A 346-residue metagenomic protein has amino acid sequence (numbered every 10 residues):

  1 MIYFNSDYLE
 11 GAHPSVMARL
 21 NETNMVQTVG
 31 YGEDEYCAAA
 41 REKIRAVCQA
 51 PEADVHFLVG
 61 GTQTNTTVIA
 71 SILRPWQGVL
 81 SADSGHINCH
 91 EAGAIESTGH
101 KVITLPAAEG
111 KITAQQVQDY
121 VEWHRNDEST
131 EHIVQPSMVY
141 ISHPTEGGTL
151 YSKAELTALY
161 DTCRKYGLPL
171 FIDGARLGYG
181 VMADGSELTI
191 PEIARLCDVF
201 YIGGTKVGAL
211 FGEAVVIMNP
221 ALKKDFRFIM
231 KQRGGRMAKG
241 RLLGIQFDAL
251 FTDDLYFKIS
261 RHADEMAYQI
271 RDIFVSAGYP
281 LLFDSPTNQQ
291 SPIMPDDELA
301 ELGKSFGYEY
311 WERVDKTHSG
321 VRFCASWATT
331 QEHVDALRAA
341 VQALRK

Functional and structural regions predicted by a protein language model:
H13-G61, D83-N88, A94: Conserved N-terminal alpha-helix of the aminotransferase class I/II PLP-enzyme fold
S71-C89: Conserved PLP-anchoring active-site segment centered on the Schiff-base-forming lysine
R74-W76, Y268-A343: Conserved C-terminal alpha-helix-loop-beta "cap" of PLP-dependent enzymes that closes/shapes the active-site mouth
V79, V102-I103, L170-I172, L281 (+1 more regions): Hydrophobic beta-strand scaffold residues
G99-S137, I141-P144, L150-A158: PLP-dependent aminotransferase-class I/II
A108-E109, Q135-P136, S142, L150 (+2 more regions): Active-site C-terminal subdomain of aminotransferase-like
Y151-A183: Catalytic PLP-binding core of fold-type I/II PLP enzymes
